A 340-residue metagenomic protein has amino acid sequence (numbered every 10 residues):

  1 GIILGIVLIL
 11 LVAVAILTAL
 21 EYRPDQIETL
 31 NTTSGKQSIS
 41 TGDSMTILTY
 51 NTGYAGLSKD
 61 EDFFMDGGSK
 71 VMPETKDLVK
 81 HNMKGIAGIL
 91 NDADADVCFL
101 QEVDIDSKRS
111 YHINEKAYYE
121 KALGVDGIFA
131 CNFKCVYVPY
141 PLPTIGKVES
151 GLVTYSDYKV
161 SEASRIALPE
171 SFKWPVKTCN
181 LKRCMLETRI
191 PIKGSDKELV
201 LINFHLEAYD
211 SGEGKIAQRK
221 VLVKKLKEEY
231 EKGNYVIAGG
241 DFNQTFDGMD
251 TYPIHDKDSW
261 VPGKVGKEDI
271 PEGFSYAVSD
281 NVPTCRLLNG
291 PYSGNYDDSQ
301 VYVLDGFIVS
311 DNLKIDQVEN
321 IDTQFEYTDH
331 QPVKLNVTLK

Functional and structural regions predicted by a protein language model:
G1-K121, V125, F129-Y140, T144 (+1 more regions): N-terminal, active-site-proximal structural segment of metallo-dependent hydrolase catalytic domains
I27, V136-L199, N203: A well-ordered secondary-structure block
T46-T52, G85-H112, Y155, T188-I190 (+4 more regions): Active-site beta-strand/loop signature of hydrolases that rely on acidic residues for catalysis
Y54-A55, D104-S107, N132-Y137, V160-S161 (+3 more regions): Solvent-exposed loop/turn segments at secondary-structure junctions within structured extracellular/periplasmic domains
S69-T75, V103-I105, P169-K177, H205-E213: Surface-exposed cleft-lining segments at the edges of enzyme active sites
K121-L123, K147-A163, R189-P191, D298-K314 (+1 more regions): Conserved beta strand-loop-helix elements of the APE1-like EEP
L142-P143, P175-K177, S293-D298, D322-E326: Short proline/glycine-enriched turn/loop segments at secondary-structure junctions
D210-D311: Metal-dependent phosphoesterases centered on the DNase I-like endonuclease/exonuclease/phosphatase
